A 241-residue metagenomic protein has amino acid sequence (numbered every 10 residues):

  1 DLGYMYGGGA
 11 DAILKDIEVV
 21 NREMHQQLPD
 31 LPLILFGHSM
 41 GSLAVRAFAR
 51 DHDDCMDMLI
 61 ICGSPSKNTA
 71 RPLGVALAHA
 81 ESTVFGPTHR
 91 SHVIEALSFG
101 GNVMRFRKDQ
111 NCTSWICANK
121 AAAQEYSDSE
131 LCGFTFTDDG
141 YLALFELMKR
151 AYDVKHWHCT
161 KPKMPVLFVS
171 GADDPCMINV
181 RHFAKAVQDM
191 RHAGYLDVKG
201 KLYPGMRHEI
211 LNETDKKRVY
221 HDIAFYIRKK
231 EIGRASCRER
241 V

Functional and structural regions predicted by a protein language model:
L14-L31: Conserved acidic catalytic loop of the alpha/beta-hydrolase fold
F36-G41, V45: Gly/Ala-rich beta-loop-alpha elbow adjacent to hydrolase catalytic centers
V45-L131: Alpha/beta-hydrolase-fold enzymes
C132, F136-H158: Active-site nucleophile elbow and catalytic-triad environment of alpha/beta-hydrolase enzymes
F168-S170: Short beta-strand/loop motif that positions the catalytic acidic residue of the alpha/beta-hydrolase fold
P175-K185: Conserved alpha/beta-hydrolase "acid-adjacent" motif
A193, D197-R234: Catalytic active-site module of serine/aspartate enzymes centered on a nucleophile-bearing elbow/loop
A235-V241: Conserved small/polar residues in nucleotide/adenosyl-binding loops
